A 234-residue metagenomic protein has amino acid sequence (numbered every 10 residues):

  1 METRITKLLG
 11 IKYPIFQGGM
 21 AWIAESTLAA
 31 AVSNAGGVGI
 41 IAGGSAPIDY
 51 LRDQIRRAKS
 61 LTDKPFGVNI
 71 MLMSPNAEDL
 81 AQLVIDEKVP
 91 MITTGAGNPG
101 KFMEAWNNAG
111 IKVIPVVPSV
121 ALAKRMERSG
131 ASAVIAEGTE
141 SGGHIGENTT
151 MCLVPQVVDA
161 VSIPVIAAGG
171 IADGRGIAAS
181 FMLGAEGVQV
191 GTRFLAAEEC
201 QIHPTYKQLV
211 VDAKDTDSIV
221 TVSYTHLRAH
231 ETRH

Functional and structural regions predicted by a protein language model:
M1-P164: Active-site entrance/lid segments in N-terminal catalytic domains of soluble metabolic enzymes
W22, A196, H234: Active-site micro-motifs of SAM-dependent methyltransferase domains
V38-A46, G138-H144, I177-H203: Glycine-rich phosphate-binding active-site loops on the catalytic face of alpha/beta enzymes
Y50, I92, T149, Q189 (+2 more regions): Short acidic-hydrophobic sequence patches enriched in Asp/Glu that either
A121-S129, A172-E186: Catalytic cores of alpha/beta
A167-I171: Glycine-rich adenosine-cofactor-binding loop
Y206-Y224: Anionic-ligand binding region
T225-H234: Conserved small/polar residues in nucleotide/adenosyl-binding loops
